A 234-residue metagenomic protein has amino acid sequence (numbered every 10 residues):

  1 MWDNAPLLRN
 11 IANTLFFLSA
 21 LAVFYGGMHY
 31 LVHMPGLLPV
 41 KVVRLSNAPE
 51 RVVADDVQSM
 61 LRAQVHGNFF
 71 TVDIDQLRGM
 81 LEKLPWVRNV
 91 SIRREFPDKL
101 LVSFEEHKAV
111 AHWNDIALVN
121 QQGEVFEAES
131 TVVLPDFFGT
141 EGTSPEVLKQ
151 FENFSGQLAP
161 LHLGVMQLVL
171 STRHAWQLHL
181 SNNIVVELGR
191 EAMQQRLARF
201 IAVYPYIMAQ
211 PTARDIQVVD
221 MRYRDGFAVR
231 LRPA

Functional and structural regions predicted by a protein language model:
M1-P39, S46-R51, D55, Q64-V65 (+1 more regions): N-terminal positively charged amphipathic segments used for targeting/anchoring
S46-P85, E127-Q150, P205-A209: Periplasmic/extracytosolic POTRA-like scaffold domains at the N-termini of outer-membrane and outer-envelope
T71, R94, M221: Conserved strand-loop elements at the edges of beta-sheets that form or border functional pockets
E82-R88, Q157-G164, Q210-R214: Short secondary-structure junctions
L84-D98: Short, well-structured beta-strand/strand-turn elements
L100-V186: Extracytoplasmic segments of membrane-associated envelope/inner-membrane machinery
